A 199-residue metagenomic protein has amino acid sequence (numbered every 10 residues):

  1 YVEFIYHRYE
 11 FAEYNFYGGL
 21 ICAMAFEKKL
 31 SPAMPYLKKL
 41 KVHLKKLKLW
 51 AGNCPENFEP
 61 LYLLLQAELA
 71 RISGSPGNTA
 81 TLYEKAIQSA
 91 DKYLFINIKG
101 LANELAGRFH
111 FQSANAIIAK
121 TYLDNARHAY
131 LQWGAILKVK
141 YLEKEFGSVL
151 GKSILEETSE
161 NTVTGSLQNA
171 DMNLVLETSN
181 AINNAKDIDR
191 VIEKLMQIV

Functional and structural regions predicted by a protein language model:
Y1-L131, K138-L150: Helix-coil-helix junctions within alpha-helical repeat/solenoid scaffolds
N115, A135, N184-D187: Amphipathic alpha-helical protein-protein interaction surfaces
G147-R190: Signal-transmission linkers at sensory-effector interfaces
K194: Phosphate-binding active sites in nucleotide-utilizing proteins
